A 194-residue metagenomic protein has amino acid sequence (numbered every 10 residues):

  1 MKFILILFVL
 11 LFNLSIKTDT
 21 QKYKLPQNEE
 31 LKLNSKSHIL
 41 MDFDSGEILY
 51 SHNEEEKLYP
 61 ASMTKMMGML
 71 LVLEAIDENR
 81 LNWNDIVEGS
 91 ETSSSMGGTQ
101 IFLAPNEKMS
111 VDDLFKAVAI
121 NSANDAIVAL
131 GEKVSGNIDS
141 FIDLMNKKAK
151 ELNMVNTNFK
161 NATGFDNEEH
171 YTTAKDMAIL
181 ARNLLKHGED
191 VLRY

Functional and structural regions predicted by a protein language model:
M1-F3: N-terminal Sec-pathway targeting helices
L5-K17: Hydrophobic h-region of N-terminal signal peptides that target proteins for export in Gram-negative bacteria
D19-K175, R182-K186: Active-site-adjacent loops and short helices of periplasmic peptidoglycan-processing enzymes
H187-Y194: Conserved active-site loop region of the serine DD-peptidase/beta-lactamase
